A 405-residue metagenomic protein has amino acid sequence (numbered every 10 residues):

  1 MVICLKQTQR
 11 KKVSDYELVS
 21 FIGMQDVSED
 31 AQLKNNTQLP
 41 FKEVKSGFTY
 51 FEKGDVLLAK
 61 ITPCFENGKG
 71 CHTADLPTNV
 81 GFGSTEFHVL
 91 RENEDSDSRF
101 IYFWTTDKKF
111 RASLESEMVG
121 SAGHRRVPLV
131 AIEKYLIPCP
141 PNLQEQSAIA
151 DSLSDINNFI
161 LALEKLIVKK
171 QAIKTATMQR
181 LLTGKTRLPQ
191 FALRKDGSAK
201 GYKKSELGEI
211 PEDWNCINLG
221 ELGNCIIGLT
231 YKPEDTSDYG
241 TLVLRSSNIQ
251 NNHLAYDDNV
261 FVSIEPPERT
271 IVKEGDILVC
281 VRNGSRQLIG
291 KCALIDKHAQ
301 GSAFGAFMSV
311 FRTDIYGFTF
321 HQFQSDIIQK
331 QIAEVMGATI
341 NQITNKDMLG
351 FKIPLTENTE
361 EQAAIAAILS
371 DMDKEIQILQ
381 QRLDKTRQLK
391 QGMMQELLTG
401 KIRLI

Functional and structural regions predicted by a protein language model:
M1-K11, G197-L229: Non-catalytic DNA-recognition/assembly elements of restriction-modification systems
Q9-V44, D75-L76, V89, G220 (+3 more regions): DNA target-recognition patches
Q38, V44-K45, L76, S121 (+6 more regions): Short, solvent-exposed loop/turn positions at domain surfaces that link secondary-structure elements or cap domain
G47-D107, R245-S246, E265-D326: A short beta-sheet element
V80-H88, V119-Q144, Q300-F307, D314 (+1 more regions): A short glycine-rich beta-alpha junction/loop motif
C139-S198, E206-L207, K352-I405: Amphipathic alpha-helical coiled-coil/heptad-repeat segments
